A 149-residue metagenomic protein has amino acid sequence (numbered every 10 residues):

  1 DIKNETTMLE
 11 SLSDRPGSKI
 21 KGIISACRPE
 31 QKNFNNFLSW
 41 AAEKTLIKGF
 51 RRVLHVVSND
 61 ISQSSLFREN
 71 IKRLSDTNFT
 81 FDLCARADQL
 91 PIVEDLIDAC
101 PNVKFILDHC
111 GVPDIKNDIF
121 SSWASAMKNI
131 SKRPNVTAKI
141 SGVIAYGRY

Functional and structural regions predicted by a protein language model:
I2-Q89, D95, N117, K132 (+1 more regions): Active-site gating/metal-coordination segments in enzymes
C84-A85, F105-C110: Conserved anion-binding
V93-E94, K116-A124, R148-Y149: Histidine/acidic-residue-rich catalytic or RNA/ligand-binding cores of hydrolases and nuclease-related proteins
I97-A99: Short, surface-exposed basic-aromatic patches at helix termini and helix-loop junctions that form
W123-K128, A138: Anionic-ligand binding region
